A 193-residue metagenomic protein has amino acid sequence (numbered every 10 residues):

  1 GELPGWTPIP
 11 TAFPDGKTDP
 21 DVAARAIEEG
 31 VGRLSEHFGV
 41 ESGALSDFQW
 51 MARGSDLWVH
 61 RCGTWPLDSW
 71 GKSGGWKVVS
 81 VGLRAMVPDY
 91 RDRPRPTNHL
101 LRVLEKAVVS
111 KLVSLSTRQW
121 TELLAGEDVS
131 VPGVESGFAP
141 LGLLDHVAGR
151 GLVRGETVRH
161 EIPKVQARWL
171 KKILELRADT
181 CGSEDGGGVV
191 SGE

Functional and structural regions predicted by a protein language model:
E2-E193: Polybasic, low-complexity RNA-engagement segments
